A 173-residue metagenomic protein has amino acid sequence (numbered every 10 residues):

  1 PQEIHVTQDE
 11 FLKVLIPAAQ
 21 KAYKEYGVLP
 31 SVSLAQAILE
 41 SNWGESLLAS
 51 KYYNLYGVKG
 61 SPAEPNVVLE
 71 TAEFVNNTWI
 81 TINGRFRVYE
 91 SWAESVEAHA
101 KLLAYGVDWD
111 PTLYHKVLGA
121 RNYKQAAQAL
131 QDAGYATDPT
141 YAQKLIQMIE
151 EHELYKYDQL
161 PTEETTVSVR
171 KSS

Functional and structural regions predicted by a protein language model:
P1-S173: Catalytic cores of secreted/periplasmic lytic hydrolases that degrade extracellular macromolecules
